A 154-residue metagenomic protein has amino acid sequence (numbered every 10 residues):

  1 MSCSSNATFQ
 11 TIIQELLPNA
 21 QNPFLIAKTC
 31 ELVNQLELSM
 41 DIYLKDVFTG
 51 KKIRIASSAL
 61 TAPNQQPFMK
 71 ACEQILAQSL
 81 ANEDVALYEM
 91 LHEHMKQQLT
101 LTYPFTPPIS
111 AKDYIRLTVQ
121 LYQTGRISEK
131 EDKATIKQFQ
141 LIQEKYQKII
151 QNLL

Functional and structural regions predicted by a protein language model:
M1-S2, Y43-C72, I150-L154: Extended repeat-based scaffolds of very large eukaryotic assembly and lipid-transport proteins
C3, E31-L32: Core register positions within helices of long alpha-helical scaffolds
S5-P18, I26-A27, L38-D46: Amphipathic alpha-helical scaffolding segments comprising HEAT/armadillo-like alpha-solenoid repeats
A20-P23, L36-S39, K51-I55: Short alpha-helical linear motifs
Q21-I26, P107: Helix-start/N-cap signature of alpha-helical segments
S58-L117, L121-Y122: Intrinsically disordered, low-complexity segments enriched in Gly and acidic/Ser/Thr residues that form flexible
T106-I109, D113, L121-L154: Extended, charged low-complexity segments that frequently continue into or abut oligomerization scaffolds
